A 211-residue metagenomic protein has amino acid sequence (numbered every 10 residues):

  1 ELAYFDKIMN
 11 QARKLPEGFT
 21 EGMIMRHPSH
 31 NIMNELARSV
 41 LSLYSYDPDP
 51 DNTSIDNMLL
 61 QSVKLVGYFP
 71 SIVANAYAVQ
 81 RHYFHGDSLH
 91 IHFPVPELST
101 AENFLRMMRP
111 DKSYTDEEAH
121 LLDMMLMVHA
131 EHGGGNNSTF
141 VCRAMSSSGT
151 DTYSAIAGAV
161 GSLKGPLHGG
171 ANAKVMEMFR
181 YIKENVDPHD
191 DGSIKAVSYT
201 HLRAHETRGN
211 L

Functional and structural regions predicted by a protein language model:
E1, G149-E177: Conserved phosphate/anionic-ligand binding catalytic regions in large, soluble enzymes, centered on
E1-F19: An N-terminal structural lobe/cap that precedes and organizes the functional/catalytic core across diverse proteins
M33-G133: Glycine-rich, mobile lid/loop segments that gate access to catalytic sites or pores
F69, G169, R208: A residue-level signal for conserved active-site and pocket-lining positions in enzyme catalytic cores
H120-M125, G135-S162: Short, hydrophobic/aliphatic alpha-helical segments
H132-G133, D151-T152, P166-L167, N185-G192: Secondary-structure transition/capping motifs at alpha-helix termini and the adjoining loop/turn into the next element
G170-Y199: Catalytic or ion-translocation cores adjacent to nucleophile or general acid/base/metal-coordination motifs in diverse
T200-G209: Conserved small/polar residues in nucleotide/adenosyl-binding loops
